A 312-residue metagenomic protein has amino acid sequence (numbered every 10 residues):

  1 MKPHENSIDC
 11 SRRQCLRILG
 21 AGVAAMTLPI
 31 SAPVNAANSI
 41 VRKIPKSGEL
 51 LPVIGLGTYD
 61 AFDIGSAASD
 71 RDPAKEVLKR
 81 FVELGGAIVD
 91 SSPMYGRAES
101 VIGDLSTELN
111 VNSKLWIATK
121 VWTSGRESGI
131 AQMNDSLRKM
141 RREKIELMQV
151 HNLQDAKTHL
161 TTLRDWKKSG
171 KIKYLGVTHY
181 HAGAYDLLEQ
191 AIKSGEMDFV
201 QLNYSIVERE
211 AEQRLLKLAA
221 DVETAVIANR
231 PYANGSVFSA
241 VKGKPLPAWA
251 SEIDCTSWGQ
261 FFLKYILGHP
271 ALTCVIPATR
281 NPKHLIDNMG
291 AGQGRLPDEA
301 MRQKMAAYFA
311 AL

Functional and structural regions predicted by a protein language model:
M1-S11: N-terminal secretory signal peptides
C10-L28: N-terminal export leaders
V23-A25, R214-L312: Structured C-terminal cap/extension of enzyme domains
I30-T58, I64-A68: C-terminal segment of N-terminal export signals and the immediately downstream linker at the start of the mature
I44, L56, V89, I102 (+7 more regions): Conserved, mostly hydrophobic/aromatic
D60-R71, K120-R126, E252: Active-site mouth loops of central-metabolism enzymes
D90-L105: Glycine-rich, proline-tolerant flexible connector loops at the mouths of alpha/beta enzymes
S124-E210, R214, D221-I227: Glycine/proline-rich, positively charged, aromatic-decorated active-site loop/lid region on the catalytic face
